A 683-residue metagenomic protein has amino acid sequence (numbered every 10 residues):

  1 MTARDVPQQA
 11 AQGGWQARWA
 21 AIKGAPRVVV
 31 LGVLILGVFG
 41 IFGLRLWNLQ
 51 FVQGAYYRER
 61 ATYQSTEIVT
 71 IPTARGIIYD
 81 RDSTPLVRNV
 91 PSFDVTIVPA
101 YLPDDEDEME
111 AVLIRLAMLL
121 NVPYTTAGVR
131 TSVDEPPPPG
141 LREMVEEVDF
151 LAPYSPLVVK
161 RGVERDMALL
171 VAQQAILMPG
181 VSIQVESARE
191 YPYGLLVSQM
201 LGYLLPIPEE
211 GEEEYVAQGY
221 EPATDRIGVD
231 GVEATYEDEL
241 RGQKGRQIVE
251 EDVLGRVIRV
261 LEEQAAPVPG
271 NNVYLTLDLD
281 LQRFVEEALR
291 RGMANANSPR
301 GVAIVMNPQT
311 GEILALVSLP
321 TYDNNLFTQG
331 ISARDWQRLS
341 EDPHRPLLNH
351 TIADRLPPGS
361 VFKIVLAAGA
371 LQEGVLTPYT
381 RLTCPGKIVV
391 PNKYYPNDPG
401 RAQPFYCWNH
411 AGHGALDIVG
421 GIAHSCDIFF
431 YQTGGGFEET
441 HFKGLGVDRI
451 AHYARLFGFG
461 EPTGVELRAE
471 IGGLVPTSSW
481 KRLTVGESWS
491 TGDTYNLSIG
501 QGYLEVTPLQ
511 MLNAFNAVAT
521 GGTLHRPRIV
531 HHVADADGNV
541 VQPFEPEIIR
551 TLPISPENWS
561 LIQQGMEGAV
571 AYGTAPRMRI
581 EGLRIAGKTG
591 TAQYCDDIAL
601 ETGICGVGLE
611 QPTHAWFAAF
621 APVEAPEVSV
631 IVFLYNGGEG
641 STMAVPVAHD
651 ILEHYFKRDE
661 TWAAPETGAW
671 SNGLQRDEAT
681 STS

Functional and structural regions predicted by a protein language model:
M1-A333, R355, T377-T380, G446-L456 (+7 more regions): Periplasmic/cell-envelope proteins involved in peptidoglycan metabolism and beta-lactam response
R4-A11, W15, V87, E251-Q264 (+7 more regions): Beta-lactam-recognizing serine transpeptidase/beta-lactamase-like catalytic domain environment
